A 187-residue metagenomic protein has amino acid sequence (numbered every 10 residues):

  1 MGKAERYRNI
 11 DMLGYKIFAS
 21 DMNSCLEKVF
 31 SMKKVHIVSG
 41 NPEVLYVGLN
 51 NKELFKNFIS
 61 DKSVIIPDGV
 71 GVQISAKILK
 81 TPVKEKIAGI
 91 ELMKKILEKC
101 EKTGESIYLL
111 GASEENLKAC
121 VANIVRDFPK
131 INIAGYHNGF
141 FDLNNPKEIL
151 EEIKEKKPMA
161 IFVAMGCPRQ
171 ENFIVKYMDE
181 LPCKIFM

Functional and structural regions predicted by a protein language model:
M1-E85: N-terminal nucleotide/polyanion-binding subdomain common to many enzyme families
K34, E105, L181-I185: A short helix->loop->beta-strand "cap" motif at the edges of active sites that frequently abuts
N41-V44, M165-Q170: Short glycine-rich anion-binding loops that position phosphate/pyrophosphate groups of nucleotides and phosphorylated
N50-N51, I78, V121-A122, F173-K176: Short amphipathic alpha-helical segments
S63, I107, A134, M159 (+1 more regions): Conserved acidic residues
Q73-E152, K156: Conserved beta-alpha
I153, K157-C167, C183: Proline-aspartate-enriched helix->loop->beta-strand connector
C167-L181, F186-M187: Catalytic alpha/beta core domains of metabolic enzymes, predominantly
